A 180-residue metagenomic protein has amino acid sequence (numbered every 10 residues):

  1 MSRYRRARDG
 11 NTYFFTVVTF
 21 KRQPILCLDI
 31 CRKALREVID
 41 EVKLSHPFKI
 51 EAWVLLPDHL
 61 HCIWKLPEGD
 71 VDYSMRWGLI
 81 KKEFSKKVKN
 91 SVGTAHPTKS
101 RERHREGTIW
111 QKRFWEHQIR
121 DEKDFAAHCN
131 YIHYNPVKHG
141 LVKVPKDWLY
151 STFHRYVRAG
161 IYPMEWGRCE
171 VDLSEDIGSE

Functional and structural regions predicted by a protein language model:
M1-E180: Short catalytic/metal-binding and nucleic-acid-binding patches
